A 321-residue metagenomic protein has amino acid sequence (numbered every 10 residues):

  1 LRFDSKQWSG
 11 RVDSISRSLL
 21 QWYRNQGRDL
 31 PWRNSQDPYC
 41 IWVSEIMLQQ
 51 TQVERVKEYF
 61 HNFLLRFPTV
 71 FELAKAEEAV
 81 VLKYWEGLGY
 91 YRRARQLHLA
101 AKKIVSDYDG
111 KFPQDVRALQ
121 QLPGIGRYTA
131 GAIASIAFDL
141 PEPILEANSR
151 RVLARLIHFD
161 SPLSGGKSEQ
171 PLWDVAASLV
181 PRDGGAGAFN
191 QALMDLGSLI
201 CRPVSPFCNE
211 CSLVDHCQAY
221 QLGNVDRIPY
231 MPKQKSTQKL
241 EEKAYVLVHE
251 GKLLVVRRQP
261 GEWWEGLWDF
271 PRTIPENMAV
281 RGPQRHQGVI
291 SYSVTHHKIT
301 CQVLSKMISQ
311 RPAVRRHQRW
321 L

Functional and structural regions predicted by a protein language model:
L1-R28, N34, S198-L321: Intrinsically disordered, low-complexity, charged terminal extensions of DNA damage-control enzymes
R2-D4, W8-R11, R17-N209, L213-D226: Catalytic cores of DNA base-excision repair glycosylases
